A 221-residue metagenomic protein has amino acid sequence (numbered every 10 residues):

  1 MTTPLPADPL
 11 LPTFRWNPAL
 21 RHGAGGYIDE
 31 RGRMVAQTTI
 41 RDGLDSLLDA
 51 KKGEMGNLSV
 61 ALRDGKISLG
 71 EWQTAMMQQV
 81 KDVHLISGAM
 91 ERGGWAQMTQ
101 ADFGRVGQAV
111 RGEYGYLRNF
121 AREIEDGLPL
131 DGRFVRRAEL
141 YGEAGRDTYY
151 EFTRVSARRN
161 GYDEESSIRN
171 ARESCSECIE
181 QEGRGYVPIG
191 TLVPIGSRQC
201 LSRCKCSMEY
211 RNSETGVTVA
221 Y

Functional and structural regions predicted by a protein language model:
M1-R203, E209-Y221: Domain-core detector
